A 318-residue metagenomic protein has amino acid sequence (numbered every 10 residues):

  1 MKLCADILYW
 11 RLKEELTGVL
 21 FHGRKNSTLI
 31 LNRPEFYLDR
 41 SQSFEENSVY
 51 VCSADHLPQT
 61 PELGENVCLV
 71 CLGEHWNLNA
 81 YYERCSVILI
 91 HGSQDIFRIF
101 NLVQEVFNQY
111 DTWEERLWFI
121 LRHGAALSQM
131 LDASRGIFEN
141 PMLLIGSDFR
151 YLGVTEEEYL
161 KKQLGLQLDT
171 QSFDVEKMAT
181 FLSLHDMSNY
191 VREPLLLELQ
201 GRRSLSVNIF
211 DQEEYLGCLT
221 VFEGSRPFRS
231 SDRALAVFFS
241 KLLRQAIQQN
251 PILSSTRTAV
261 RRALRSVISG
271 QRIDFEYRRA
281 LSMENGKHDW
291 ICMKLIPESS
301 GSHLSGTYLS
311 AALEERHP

Functional and structural regions predicted by a protein language model:
M1, E139, S255-P318: Cytosolic nucleotide-utilizing catalytic cores of signal-transduction proteins
M1-R261, E284-K287, E315-H317: Alpha-helical/coil-rich non-catalytic "connector" segments in signaling and regulatory proteins
